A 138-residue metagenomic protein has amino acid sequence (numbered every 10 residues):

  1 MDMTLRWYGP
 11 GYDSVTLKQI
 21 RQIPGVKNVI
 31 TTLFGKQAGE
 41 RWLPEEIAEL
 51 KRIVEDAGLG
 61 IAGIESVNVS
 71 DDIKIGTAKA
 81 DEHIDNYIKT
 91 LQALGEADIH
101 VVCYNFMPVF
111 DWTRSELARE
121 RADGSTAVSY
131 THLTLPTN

Functional and structural regions predicted by a protein language model:
M3-L5, K27-T31, I61-E65, V102-Y104: Hydrophobic faces of well-ordered beta-strands that scaffold small-molecule active sites in alpha/beta enzyme cores
R6-P10, T32-G35, S66-V69, F106-V109: Active-site beta-loop-alpha junctions enriched in small/polar residues
G11-R21, I84-L91: Short, acidic/polar
L17-G25, E45-A62, G95: Acidic (Asp/Glu)-rich catalytic clusters
L33-E46: Glycine-rich, proline-tolerant flexible connector loops at the mouths of alpha/beta enzymes
R41, N68-D85, F110-A122: Surface-exposed, active-site-proximal loop segments in enzymatic domains
D81-V102, F106: An active-site-proximal structural segment forming one wall of the substrate-binding cleft that immediately precedes
T131-T137: Conserved small/polar residues in nucleotide/adenosyl-binding loops
